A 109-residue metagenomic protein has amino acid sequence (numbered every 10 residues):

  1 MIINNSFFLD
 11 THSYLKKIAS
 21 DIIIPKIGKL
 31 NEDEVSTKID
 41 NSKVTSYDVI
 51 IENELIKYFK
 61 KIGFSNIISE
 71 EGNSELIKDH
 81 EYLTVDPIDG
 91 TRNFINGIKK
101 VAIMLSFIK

Functional and structural regions predicted by a protein language model:
M1-I88: N-terminal subdomain of lithium-sensitive/metallo-dependent phosphomonoesterases centered on the IMPase/IPPase/PAP
I77-K109: DPxDG-like acidic metal-binding loop motif
